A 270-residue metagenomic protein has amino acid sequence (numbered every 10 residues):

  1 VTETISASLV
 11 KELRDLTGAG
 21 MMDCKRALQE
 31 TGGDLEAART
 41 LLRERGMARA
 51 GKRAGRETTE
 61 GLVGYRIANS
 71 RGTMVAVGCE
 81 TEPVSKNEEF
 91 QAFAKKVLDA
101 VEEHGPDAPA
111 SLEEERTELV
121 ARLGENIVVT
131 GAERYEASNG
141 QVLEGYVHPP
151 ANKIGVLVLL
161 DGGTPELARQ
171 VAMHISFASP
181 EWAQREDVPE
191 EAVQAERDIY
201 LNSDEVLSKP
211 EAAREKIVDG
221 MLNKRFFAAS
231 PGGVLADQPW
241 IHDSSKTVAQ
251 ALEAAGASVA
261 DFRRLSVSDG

Functional and structural regions predicted by a protein language model:
T2-G270: N-terminal assembly/interaction segments in proteins that build large macromolecular machines
